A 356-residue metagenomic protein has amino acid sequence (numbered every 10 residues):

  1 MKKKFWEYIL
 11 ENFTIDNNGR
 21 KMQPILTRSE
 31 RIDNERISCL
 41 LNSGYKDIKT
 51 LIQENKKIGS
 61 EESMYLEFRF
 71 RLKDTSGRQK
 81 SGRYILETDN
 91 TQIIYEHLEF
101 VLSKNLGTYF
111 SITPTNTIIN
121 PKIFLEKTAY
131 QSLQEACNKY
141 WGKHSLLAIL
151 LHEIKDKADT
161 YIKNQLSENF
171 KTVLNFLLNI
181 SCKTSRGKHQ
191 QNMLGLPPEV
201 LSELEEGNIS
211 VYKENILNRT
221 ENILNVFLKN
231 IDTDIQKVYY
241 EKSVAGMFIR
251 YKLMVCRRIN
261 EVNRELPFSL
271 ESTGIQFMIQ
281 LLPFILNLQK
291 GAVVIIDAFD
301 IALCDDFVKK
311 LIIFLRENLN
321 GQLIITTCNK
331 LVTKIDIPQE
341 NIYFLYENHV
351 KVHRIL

Functional and structural regions predicted by a protein language model:
M1-K3, E7, E11, F248-L356: Switch/communication elements of ASCE P-loop NTPase nucleotide-binding domains
M1-K46, Q276-L281: Phosphate-binding glycine-rich loops of NTP-binding sites
L26-S76: Amphipathic heptad-repeat coiled-coil/leucine-zipper-like oligomerization helices
I52-M64, E241-Y251, H349: Short, ordered beta-strand-loop transition motifs
K56-I231: Electropositive, glycine-dotted interaction segments that contact anionic polymers or phosphate-rich ligands
K104-I123, A129, K242, K252 (+3 more regions): C-terminal or late-domain output modules
N179-V293: Conserved NTPase motor "head" modules and their coupling/switch loops across ABC/AAA+ ATPases, GTPases, and GHKL ATPases
